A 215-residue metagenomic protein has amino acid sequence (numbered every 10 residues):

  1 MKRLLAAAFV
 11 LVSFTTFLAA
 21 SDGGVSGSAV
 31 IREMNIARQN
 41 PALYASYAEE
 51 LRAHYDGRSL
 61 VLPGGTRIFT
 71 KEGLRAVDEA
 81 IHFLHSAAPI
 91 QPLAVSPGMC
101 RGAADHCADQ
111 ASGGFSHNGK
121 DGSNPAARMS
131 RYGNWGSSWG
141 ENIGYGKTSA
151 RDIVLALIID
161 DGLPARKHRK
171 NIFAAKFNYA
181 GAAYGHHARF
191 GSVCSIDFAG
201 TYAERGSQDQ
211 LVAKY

Functional and structural regions predicted by a protein language model:
L4-F14: Sec-dependent N-terminal signal peptides
F14-T15, F177: Hydrophobic alpha-helical membrane context
T16-A20: Sec/Tat signal peptide C-region and signal peptidase I cleavage site
S21-Y132, R169, A175: Short, well-ordered surface patches within globular domains
S96-R205: A well-ordered secondary-structure block
Q208-D209: Pro/Ala/Gly-rich low-complexity, hydrophilic intrinsically disordered segments
A213-Y215: Short, solvent-exposed mixed-charge patches
